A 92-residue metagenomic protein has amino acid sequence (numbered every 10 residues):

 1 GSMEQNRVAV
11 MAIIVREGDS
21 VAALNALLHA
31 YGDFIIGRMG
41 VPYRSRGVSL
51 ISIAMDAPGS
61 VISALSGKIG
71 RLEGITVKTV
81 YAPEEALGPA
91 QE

Functional and structural regions predicted by a protein language model:
S2-E92: Long, contiguous binding/interaction regions
